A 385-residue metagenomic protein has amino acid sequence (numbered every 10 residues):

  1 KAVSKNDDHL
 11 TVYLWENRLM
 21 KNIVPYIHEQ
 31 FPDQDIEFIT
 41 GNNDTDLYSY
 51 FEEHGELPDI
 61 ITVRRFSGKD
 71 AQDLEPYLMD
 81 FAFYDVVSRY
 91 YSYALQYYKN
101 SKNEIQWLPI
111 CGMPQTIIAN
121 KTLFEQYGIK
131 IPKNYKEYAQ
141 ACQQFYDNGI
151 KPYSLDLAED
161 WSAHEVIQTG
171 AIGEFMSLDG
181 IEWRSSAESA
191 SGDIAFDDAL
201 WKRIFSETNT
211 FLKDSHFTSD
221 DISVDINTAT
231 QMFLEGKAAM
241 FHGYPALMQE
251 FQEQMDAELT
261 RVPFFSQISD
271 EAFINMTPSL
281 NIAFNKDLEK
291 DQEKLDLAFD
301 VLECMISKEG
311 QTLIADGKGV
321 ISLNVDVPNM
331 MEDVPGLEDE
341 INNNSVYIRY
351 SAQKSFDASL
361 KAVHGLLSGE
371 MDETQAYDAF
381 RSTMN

Functional and structural regions predicted by a protein language model:
K1-G68, I131, Q375, T383-N385: Conserved N-terminal structural module of periplasmic/extracytoplasmic solute-binding proteins
R18-L19, E37, M276, A315-N385: C-terminal capping/gating helix-and-loop segments adjacent to ligand/active sites or protein-protein/ligand interfaces
E29-Q30, Y127, Q252-D316: Extracytoplasmic/periplasmic substrate-recognition and gating elements
P58-D59, V87-L123, K151-P152, L157 (+2 more regions): A structural signal for short loop-to-beta-strand junctions that line the ligand-binding cleft of periplasmic/secreted
R64-T116, K130, V166, V262: Hinge/lid segment of periplasmic solute-binding proteins
A82-Y90, Q96, E174-R203, E253-Q254 (+1 more regions): Short, solvent-exposed loop/beta-turn-alpha elements that line the ligand-binding surface or hinge of extracytoplasmic
Q106, A139-D193: Extracytoplasmic/periplasmic solute-binding protein
Q144, S186-D221: Glycine-centered hinge/linker elements that transmit conformational signals in sensory and ligand-binding systems
